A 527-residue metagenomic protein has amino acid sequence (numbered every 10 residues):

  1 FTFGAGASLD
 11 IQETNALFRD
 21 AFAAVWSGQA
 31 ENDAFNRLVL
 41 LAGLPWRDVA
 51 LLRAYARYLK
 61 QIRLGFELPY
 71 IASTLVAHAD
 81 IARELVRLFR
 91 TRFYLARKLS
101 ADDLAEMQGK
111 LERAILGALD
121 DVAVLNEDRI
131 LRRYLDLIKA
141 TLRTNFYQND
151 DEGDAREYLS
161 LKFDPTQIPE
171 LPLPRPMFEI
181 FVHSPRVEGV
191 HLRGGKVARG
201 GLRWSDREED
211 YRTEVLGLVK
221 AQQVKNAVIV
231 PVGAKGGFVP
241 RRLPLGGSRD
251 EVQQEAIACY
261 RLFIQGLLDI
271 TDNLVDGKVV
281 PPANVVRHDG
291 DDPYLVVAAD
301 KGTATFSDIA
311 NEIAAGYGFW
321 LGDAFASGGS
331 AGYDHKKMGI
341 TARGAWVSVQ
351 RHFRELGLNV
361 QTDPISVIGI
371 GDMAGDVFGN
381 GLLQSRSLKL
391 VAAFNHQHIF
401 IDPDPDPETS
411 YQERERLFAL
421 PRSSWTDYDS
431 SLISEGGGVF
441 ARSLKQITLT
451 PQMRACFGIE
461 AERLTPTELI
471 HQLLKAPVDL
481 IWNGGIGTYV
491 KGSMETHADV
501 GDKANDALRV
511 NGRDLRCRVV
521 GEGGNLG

Functional and structural regions predicted by a protein language model:
F1-A298, S307-E312, D323-A331: Extended, well-ordered protein cores
G246, I257, L268-G290, T303-G527: Non-transmembrane, aqueous-exposed alpha-helical and coiled segments at domain scale
